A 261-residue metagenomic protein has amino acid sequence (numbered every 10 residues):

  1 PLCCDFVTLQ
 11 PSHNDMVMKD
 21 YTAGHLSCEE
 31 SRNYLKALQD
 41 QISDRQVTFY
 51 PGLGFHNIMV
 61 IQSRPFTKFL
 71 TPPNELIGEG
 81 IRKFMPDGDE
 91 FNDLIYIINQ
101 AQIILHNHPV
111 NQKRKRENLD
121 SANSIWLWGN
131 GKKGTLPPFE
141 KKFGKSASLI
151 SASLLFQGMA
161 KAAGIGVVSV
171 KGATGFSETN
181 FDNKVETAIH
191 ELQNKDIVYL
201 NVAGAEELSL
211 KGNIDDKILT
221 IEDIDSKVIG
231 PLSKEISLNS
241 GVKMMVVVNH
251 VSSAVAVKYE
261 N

Functional and structural regions predicted by a protein language model:
P1-N261: Feature captures the catalytic ectodomains and active-site-proximal regions of enzymes that hydrolyze or transfer
